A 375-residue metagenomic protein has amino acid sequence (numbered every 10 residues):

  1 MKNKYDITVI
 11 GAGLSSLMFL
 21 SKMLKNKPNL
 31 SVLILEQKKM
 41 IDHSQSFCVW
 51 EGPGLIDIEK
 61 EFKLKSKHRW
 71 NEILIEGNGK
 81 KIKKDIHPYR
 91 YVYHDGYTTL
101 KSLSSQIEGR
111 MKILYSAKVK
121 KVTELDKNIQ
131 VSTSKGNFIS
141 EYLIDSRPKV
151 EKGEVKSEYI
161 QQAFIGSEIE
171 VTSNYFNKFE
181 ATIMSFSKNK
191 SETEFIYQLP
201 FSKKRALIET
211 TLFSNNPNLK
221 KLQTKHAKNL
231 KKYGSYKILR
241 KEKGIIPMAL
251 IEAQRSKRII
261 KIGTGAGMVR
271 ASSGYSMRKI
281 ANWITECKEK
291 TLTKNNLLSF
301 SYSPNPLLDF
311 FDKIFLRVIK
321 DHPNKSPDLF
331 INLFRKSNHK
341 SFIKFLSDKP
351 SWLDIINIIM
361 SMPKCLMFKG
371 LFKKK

Functional and structural regions predicted by a protein language model:
N3-L33: N-terminal Rossmann-like FAD-binding beta1-loop-alpha1 element of flavoenzymes
D6, E141, I259: Conserved acidic residues
I10, I144-S146, K261-G263: Redox-cofactor binding/interface segments in oxidoreductases and associated redox assembly factors
K22, L33-G79: N-terminal FAD cofactor-binding segment of flavoenzymes
K84-S105, S146, S214-L222: Short beta-strand to alpha-helix junction loop
G109-Y236, A249: Predominantly flavin-linked oxidoreductase catalytic cores and closely associated redox partners
K190, F213-E289: FAD/FMN-dependent oxidoreductases across multiple families
A281, T285-K375: C-terminal helical "tail/cap" subdomain of flavin- and related membrane-associated enzymes
